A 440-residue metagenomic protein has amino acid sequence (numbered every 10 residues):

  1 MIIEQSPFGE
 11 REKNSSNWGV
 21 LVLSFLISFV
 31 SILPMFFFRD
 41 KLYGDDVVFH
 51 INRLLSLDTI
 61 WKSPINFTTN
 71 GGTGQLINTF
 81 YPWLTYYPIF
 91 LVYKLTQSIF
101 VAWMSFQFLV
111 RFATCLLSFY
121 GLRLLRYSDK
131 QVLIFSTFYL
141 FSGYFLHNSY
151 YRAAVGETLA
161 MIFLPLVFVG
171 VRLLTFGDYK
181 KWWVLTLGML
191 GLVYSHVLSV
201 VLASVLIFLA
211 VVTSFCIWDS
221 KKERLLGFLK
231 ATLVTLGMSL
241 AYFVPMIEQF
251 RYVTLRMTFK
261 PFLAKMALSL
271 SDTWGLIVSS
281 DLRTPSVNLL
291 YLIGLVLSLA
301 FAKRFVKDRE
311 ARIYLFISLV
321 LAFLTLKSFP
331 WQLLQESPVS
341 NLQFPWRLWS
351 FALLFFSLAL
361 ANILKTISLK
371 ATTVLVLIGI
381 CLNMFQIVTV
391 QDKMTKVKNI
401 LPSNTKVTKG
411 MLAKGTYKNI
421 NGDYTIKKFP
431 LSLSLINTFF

Functional and structural regions predicted by a protein language model:
M1, K365-V388: Signature aromatic-anchored transmembrane alpha helix within multi-pass, membrane-resident enzymes that catalyze glycan
M1-L33: Start-transfer (signal-anchor) and selected internal transmembrane alpha helices of multi-pass inner/ER membrane
V30-L125, K130-F163: Active-site lumenal/periplasmic loops and adjacent helix-entry segments of GT-C-fold, multi-pass membrane
G72-T73, L146-T158, T258-R283, F323-A352 (+1 more regions): Membrane-helix boundary/interfacial segments in multi-pass membrane proteins
V167-K181: Membrane-interface transmembrane helices that cradle and orient dolichyl/undecaprenyl
G170, W182-V197, A231-G237: Membrane-interface alpha helices of multi-pass inner-membrane proteins
L202-V234: Perimembrane helix-loop-helix junctions
G227-F228, T232-F301, T408-L431: Periplasmic/ER-lumenal interhelical loops and adjacent helix-loop junctions in multi-pass membrane proteins
